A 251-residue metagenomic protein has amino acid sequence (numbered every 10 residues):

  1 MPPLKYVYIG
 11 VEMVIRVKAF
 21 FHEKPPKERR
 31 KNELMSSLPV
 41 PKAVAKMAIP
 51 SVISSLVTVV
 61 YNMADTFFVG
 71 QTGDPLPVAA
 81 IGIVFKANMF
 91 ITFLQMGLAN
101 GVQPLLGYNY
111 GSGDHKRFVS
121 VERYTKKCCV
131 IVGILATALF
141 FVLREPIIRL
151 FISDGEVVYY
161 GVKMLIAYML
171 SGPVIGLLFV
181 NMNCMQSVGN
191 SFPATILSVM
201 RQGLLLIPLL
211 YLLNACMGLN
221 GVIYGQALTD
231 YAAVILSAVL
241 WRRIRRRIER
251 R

Functional and structural regions predicted by a protein language model:
M1-A48, L106-S171, L212-R251: Short alpha-helical transmembrane segments in multi-pass integral membrane proteins
S36-V60, F90, L94, L165 (+2 more regions): Hydrophobic faces of transmembrane alpha-helices in multi-pass small-molecule transporters and flippases across diverse
K46, V69-M89, K116, E156-V162 (+2 more regions): Interfacial/gating helices of multi-pass transporter permease domains
V52-A64, A87-G101, P173-V180, V199-I207 (+1 more regions): Hydrophobic alpha-helical transmembrane bundles that constitute the permease/transmembrane domains of multi-pass
L56-I83, Y108, P146-G155, C216: Helix-terminus/linker motif at the lipid-water interface of multi-pass membrane proteins
M63, F141-V142, L150, P173 (+2 more regions): Conserved catalytic core of Hanks-type protein kinase domains
T66, R144-E145, L206, L210: Alpha-helical transmembrane segments of polytopic integral membrane proteins, especially the permease/helical cores
A80-V142, I175-L197: Small-residue-rich hydrophobic transmembrane alpha-helices
